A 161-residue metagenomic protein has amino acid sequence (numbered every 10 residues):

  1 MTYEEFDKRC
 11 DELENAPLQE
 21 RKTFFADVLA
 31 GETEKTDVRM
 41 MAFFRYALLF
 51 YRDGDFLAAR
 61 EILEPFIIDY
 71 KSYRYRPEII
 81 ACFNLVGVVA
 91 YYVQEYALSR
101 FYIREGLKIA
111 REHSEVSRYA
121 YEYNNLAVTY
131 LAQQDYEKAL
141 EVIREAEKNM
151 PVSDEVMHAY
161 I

Functional and structural regions predicted by a protein language model:
M1-L29, T33-M41: N-terminal leader/linker segments that initiate helical-solenoid repeat arrays
T2, L18, T36-D37, Y73-R76 (+2 more regions): Inter-repeat boundary and helix-capping residues of tandem alpha-helical solenoids
L13-E14, F44-R52, P77-Y92, I103 (+2 more regions): Conserved alpha-helical positions within TPR/SEL1-like repeat arrays
L18-Q19, F56, R76, Y96 (+2 more regions): TPR-repeat structural position
A26-A30, E64-K71, R104-S114, R144-D154: Amphipathic alpha-helical segments of tetratricopeptide repeats
A42, L63, C82, G87-A90 (+5 more regions): Small side chains
